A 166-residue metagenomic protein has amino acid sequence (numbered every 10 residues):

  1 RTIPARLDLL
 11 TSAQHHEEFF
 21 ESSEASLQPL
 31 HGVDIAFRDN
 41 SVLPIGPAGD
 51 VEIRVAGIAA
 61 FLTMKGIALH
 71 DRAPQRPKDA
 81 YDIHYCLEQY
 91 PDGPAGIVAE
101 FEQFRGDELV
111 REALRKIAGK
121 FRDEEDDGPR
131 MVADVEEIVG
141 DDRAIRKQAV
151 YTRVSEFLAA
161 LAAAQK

Functional and structural regions predicted by a protein language model:
R1-K166: Compositionally biased terminal segments of proteins
